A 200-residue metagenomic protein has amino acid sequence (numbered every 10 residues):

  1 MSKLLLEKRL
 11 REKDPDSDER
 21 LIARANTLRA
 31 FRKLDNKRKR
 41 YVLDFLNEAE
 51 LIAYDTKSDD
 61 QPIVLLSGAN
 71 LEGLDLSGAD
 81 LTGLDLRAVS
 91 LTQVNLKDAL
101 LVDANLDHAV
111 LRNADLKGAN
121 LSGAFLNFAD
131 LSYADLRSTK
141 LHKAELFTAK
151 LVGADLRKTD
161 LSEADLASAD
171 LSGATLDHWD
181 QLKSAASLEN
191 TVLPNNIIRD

Functional and structural regions predicted by a protein language model:
M1-S67, E72, D180-D200: N-terminal capping/linker segments that flank leucine-rich repeat
T56-D200: Tandem repeat scaffolds
